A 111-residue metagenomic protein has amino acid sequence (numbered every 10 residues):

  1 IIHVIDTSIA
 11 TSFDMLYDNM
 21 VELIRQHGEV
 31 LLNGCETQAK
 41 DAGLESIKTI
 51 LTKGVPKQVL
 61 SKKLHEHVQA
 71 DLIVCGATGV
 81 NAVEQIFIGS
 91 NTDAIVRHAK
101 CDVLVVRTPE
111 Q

Functional and structural regions predicted by a protein language model:
I1-D18, R25, Q38-A42, K48: Small/aliphatic-rich secondary-structure junction motif
V4, G76-T78, R107-T108: Short secondary-structure boundary segments
T11, L44, D71-L72, R97-Q111: Intrinsically disordered or low-complexity boundary/linker segments at protein termini and domain junctions
T11-D14, V59-K62, Q85-F87: Short, well-ordered secondary-structure micro-motifs
L16-M20, H65-V68: Short, hinge-like loop/turn segments at secondary-structure boundaries
V21, R25-N33: Short, surface-exposed alpha-helical segments at coil->helix boundaries
T37-I73, E110-Q111: Structural beta-alpha unit
L72-H98: Glycine-rich, Arg-bearing micro-motifs that act as flexible, cationic patches
